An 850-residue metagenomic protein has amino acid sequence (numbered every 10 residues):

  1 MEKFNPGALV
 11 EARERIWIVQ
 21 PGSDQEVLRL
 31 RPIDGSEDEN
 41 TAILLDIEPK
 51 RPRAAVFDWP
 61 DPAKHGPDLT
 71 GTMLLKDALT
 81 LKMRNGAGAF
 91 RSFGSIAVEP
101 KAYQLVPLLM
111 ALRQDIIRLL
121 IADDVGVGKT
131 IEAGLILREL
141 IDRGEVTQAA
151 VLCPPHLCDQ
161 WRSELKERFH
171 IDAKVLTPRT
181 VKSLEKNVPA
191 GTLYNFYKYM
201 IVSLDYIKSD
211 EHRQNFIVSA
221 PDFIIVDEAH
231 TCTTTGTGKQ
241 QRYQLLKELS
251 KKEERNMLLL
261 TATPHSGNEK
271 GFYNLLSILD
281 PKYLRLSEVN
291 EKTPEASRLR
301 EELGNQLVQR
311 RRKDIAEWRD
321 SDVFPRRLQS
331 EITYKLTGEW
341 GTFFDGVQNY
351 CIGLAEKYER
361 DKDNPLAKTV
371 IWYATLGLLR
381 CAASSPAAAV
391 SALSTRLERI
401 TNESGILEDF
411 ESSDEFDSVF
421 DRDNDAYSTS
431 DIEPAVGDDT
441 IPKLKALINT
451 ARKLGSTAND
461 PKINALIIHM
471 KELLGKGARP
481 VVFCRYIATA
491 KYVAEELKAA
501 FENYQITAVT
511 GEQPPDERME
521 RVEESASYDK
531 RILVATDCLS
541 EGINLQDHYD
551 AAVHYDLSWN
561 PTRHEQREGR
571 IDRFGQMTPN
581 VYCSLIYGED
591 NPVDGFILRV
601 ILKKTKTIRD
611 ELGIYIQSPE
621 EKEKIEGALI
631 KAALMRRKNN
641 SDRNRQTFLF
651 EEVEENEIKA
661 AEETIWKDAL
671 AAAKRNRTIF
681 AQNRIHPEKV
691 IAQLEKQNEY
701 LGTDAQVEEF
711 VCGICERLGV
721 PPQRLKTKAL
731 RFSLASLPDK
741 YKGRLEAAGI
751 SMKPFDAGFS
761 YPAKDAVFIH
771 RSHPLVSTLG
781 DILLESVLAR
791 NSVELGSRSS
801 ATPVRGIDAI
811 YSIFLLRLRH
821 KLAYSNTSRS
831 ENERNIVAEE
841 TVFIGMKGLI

Functional and structural regions predicted by a protein language model:
E14, I18-I47: Basic/aromatic-rich interaction segments and small domains that mediate binding to polyanionic partners
E39-L74, L79-L109, I116-I117, K129-G134 (+4 more regions): SF2 helicase/translocase NTPase motor core, specifically the RecA-like lobe 1 inter-motif segment between Walker
P67-D68, T72, T578-K742: C-terminal accessory region of SF2 helicases/translocases
E132, I136, G271, A465: Hydrophobic positions on the alpha1 helix immediately C-terminal to the Walker A/P-loop
A190, F196, M200-P221, T233 (+6 more regions): Inter-lobe coupling linker of SF2 helicases/translocases
V323-L336, G377-R380, A387-R531, N683-Q706 (+4 more regions): Conserved Helicase C-terminal RecA-like lobe
T401, S428, I658-A661, L670-I679 (+1 more regions): P-loop NTPase motor cores of the ASCE clade
D537-T578, Y587-E589: Conserved RecA-like helicase motor core of SF1/SF2 enzymes
